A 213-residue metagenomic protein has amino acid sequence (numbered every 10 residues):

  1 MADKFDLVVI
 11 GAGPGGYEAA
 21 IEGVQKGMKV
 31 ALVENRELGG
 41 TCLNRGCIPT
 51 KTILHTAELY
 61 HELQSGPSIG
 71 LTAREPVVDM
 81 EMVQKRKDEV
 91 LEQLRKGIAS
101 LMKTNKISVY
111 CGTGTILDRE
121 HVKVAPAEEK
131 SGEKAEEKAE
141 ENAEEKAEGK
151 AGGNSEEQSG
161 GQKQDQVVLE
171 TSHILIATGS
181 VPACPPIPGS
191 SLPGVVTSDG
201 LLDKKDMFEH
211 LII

Functional and structural regions predicted by a protein language model:
A2-F5, I21-M28, V33-K150, E156-M207: Glycine-rich flavin
A2-G15, M207-I213: Beta1/beta-strand and adjacent pyrophosphate-binding region of the FAD-binding site in flavoprotein oxidoreductases
E18: Short alpha-helical segment within the catalytic ATP-binding CA
